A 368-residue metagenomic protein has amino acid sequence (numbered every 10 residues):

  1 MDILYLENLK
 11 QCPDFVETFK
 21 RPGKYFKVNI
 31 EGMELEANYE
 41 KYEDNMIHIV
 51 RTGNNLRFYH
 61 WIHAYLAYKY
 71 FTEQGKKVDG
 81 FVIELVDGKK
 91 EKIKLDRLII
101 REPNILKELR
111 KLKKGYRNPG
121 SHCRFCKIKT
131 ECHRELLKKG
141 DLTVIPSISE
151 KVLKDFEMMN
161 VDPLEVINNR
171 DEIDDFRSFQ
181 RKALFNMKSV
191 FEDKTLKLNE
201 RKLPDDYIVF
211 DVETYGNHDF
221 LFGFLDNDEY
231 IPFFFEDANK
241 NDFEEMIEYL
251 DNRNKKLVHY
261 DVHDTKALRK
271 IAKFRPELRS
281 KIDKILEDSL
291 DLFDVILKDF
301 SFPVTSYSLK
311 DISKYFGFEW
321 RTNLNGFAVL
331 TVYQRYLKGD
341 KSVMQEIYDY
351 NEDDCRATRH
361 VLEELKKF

Functional and structural regions predicted by a protein language model:
D2, L142-D206: N-terminal accessory regions of nucleic-acid-interacting proteins
D2-N55, Y59, M187-G216, G223 (+2 more regions): Catalytic cores of nuclease domains that cleave nucleic-acid phosphodiester backbones
N8, N160-E165, F235-A238, S308: Alpha-helix N-cap recognition
R21-G32, E36-N38, E43-R110, Y230-L330: Conserved DEDDh/DEDDy metal-dependent 3′-5′ exonuclease domain
A67, C126, S149, D211 (+4 more regions): A residue-level signal for conserved active-site and pocket-lining positions in enzyme catalytic cores
E102-K139, I312-F368: Acidic, Mg2+-coordinating catalytic module of metal-dependent nucleases/exonucleases that use a two-metal-ion mechanism
F210, L225, V258-D261, Y350: Generic beta-strand/beta-sheet core signal
G216-D219, N227-E229: Polyanion-binding interface signature
